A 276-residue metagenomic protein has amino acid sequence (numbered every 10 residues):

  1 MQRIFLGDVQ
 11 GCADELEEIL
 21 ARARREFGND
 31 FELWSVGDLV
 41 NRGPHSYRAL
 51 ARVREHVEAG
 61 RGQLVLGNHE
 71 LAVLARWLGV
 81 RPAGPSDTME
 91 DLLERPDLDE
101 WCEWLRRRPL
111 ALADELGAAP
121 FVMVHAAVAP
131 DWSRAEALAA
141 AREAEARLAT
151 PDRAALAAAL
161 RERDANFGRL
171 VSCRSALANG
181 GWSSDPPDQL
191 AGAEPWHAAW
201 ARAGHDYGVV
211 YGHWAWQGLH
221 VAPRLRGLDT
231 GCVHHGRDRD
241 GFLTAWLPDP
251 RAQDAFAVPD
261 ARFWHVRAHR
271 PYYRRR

Functional and structural regions predicted by a protein language model:
M1-R52, H56-E58: N-terminal active-site segment of His-dependent metallophosphoesterases
Q2-Q10, F121-A127, G227-L228: Active-site-proximal beta-strand elements of phosphoester/diester hydrolases
F5, L33-S35, L64-V65, V122 (+2 more regions): Residue-level marker for buried hydrophobic side chains located in beta-strands that build the well-ordered beta-sheet
D8, D38, G67-N68, L105 (+3 more regions): Divalent metal-coordination and catalytic microenvironments
Q10-D14, N41-P44, H69-A75, A129-D131 (+2 more regions): Active-site environment of divalent metal-dependent phosphoester hydrolases
A23-N29, A59, L116-A118, R202-H205: Glycine-rich phosphate-binding loop signature in dinucleotide/nucleotide-binding domains
G43, Y47-L50, E55-A165: Active-site neighborhood of divalent metal-dependent phosphoester bond hydrolases
L138-R276: Acidic, His/Gly-rich catalytic cores of divalent-metal-dependent hydrolytic chemistry
